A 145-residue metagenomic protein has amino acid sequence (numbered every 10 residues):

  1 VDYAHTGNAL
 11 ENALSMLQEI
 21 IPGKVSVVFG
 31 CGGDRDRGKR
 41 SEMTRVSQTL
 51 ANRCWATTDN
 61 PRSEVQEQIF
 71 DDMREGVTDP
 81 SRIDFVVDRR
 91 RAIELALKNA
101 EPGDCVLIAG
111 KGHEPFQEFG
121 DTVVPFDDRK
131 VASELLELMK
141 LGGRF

Functional and structural regions predicted by a protein language model:
V1-F145: ATP-dependent carboxylate-amine ligase
